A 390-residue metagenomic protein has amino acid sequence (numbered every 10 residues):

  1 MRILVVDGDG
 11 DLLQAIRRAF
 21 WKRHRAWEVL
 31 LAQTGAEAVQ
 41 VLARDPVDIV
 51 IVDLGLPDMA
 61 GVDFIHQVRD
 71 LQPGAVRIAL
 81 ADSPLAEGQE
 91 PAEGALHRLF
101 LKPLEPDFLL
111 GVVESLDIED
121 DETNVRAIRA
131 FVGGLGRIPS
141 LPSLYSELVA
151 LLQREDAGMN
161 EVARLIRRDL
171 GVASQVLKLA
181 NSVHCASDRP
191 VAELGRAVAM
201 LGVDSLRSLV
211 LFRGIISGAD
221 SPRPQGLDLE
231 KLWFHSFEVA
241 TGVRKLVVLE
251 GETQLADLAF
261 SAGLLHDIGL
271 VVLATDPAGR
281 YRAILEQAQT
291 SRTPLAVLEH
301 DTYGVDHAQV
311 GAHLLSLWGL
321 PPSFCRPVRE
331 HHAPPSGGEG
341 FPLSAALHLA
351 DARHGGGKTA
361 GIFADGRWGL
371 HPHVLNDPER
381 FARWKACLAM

Functional and structural regions predicted by a protein language model:
D7, D53-G55: Active-site residues of response regulator receiver
D7-D9, R168: Acidic di-acidic motifs
G10-L30: Two-component/phosphorelay signaling modules centered on CheY-like receiver
R17, L31-I49, D53, D70: Acidic, metal-coordinating helix/loop segments flanking the phosphotransfer/catalytic sites of two-component signaling
T34, A60-D63: Acidic catalytic/metal-coordinating carboxylates
Q40, V62-G74: Short amphipathic alpha-helix used as the core "switch/output" element in two-component signaling
R77-D82: Hydrophobic/aromatic residues positioned on beta-strands within the core alpha/beta folds
E90, G94, R98, E105-A283 (+2 more regions): Conserved alpha-helical "signature site" that marks functionally important helical segments or helix/loop junctions
